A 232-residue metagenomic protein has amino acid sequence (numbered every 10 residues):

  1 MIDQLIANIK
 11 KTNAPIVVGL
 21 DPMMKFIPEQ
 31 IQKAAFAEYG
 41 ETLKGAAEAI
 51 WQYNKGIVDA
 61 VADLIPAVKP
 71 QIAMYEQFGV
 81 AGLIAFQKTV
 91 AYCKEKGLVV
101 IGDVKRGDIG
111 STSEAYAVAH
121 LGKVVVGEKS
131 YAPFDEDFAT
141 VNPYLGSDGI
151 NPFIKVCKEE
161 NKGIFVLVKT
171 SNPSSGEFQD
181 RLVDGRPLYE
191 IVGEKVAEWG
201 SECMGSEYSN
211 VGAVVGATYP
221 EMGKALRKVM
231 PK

Functional and structural regions predicted by a protein language model:
M1-A60: N-terminal glycine-rich anion-binding loop in soluble enzyme alpha/beta folds
T12-I16, D63-P66, K96-L98, F134-D137 (+3 more regions): Short, well-ordered coil/turn segments that N-cap beta-strands
V18, V68, D103, A139: Conserved, mostly hydrophobic/aromatic
G45-A46, K69-G82: Glycine-rich, proline-tolerant flexible connector loops at the mouths of alpha/beta enzymes
V58-I65, Y92-E95, I154-E159, R227: Acidic (Asp/Glu)-rich catalytic clusters
G82-G102: Alpha-helix-loop-beta-strand connector modules within alpha/beta enzyme cores
D108-G212: Conserved anion-binding
T218-K232: A C-terminal functional module that forms or caps the active site or interfaces directly with catalytic machinery
